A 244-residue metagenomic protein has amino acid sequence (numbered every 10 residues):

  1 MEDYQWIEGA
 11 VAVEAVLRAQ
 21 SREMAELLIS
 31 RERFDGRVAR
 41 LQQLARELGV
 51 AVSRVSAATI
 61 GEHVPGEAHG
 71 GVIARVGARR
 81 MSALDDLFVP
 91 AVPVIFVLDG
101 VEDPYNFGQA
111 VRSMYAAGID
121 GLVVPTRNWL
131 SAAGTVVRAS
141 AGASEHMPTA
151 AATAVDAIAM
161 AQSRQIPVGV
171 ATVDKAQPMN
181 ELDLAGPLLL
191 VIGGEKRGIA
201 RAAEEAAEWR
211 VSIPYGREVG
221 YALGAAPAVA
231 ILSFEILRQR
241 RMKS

Functional and structural regions predicted by a protein language model:
M1-D86, S244: N-terminal positively charged helical leader segments and presequences
G9, E102-A110, G220-P227: Amphipathic alpha-helical repeat scaffolds
E14, A116, T135-A143, E204-S244: Structured adenosyl-cofactor binding patch, chiefly the S-adenosyl-L-methionine
E14, R18, R22, D85-Q177: RNA substrate-binding interface of SAM-dependent RNA methyltransferases
E32, A57-T59, T126-W129, A154-V155 (+3 more regions): Short, ordered loop/turn segments at secondary-structure junctions
A45, M114, A161-Q162, A203 (+1 more regions): A generic structural signal for well-ordered alpha-helical segments
V168-A222: Active-site/ligand-binding-proximal alpha/beta "capping" segment
